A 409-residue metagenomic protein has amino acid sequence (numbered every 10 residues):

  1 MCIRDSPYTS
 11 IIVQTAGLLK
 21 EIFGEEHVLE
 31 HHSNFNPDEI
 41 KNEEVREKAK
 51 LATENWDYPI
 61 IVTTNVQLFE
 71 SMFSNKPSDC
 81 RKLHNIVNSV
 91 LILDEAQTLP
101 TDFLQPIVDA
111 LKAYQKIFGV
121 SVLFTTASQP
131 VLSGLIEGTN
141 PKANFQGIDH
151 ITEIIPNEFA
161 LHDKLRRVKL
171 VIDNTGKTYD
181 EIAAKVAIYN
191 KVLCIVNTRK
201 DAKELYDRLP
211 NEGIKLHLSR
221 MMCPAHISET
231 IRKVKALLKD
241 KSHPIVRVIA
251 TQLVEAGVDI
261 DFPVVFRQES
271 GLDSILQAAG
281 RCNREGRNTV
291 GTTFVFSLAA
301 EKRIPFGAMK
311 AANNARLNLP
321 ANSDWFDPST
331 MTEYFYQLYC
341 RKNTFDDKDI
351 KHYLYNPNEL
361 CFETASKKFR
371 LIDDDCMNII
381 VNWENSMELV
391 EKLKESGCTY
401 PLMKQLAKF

Functional and structural regions predicted by a protein language model:
R4-I22, F35: Conserved Walker A/P-loop ATP-binding site and its immediately adjacent core in helicase/helicase-like ATPase domains
R4-Y8, V192-N197: Conserved RecA-like ASCE P-loop NTPase motor core of nucleic-acid helicases/translocases
G24-F73: Inter-Walker segment of RecA-like/P-loop motor cores
E30-E43, N197-K200, L216-I231, T251-E255: Conserved helicase motor
S71, V246-D261, Q277-R284: SF2 helicase motor core recognition
D79-A113: SF2 helicase catalytic motif II
Q115, D180-Y189, I195, K200 (+6 more regions): C-terminal helicase lobe and adjacent C-terminal extensions/tails of nucleic-acid helicase motors
S128-K185: Interdomain hinge/linker at the junction between the two RecA-like core domains of SF2 helicases
